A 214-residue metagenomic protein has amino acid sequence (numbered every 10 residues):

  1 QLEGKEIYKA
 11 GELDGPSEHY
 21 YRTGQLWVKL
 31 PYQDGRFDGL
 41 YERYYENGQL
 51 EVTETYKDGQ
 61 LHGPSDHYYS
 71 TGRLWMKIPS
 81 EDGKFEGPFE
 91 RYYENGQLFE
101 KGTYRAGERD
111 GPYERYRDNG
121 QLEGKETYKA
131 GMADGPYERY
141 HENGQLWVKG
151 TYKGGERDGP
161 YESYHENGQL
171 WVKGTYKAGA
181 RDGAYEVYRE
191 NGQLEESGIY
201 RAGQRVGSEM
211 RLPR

Functional and structural regions predicted by a protein language model:
Q1-R214: Glycine/tyrosine- and acidic-biased, solvent-exposed loop/turn segments at the edges of beta-strands
